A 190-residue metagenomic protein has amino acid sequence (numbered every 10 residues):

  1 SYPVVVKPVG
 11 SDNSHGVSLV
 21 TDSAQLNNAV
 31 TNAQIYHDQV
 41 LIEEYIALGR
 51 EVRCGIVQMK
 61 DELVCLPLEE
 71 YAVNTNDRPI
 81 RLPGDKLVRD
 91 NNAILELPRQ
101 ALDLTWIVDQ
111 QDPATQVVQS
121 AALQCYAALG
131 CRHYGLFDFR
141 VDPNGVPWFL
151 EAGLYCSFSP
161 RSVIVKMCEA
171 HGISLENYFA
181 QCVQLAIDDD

Functional and structural regions predicted by a protein language model:
S1-P3, E51-R53, L136, F149: Broad gene-expression machinery/nucleic-acid interaction feature
Y2-V17, D38-G49: ATP-grasp fold ATP-binding core
P3, A33-H37, L185: Alpha-helix boundary/capping residues
P8, L87, G153-C156: Short, small-residue-rich loop/turn micro-motifs
S14, R50-E51, N144, A186: Short secondary-structure boundary/hinge segments and terminal tails
T21-L102, Q110-P113, V117, V146-W148: Phosphate-binding site of ATP-dependent enzymes
D109-D190: ATP-dependent carboxylate activation and anion-phosphoryl transfer catalytic cores that bind Mg-ATP to form
